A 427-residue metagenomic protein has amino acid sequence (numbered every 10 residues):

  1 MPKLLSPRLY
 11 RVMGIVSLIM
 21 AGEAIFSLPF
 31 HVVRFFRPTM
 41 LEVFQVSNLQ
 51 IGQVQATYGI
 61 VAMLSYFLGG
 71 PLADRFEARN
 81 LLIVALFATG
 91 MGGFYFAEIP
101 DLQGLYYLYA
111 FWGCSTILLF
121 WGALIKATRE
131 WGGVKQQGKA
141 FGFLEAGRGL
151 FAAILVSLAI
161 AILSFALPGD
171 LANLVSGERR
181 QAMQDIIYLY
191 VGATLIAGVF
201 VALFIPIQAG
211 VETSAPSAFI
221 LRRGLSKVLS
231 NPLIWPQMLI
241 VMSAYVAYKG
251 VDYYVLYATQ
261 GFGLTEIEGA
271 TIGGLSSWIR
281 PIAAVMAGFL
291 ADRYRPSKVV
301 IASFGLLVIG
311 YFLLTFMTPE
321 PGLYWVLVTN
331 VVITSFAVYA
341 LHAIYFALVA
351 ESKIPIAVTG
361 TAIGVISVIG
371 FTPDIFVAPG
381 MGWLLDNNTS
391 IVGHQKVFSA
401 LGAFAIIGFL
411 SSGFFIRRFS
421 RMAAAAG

Functional and structural regions predicted by a protein language model:
M1-L9, Q208-Q237: Juxtamembrane intracellular "pre-TM" segments in multi-pass secondary transporters
V33-R37, A152, V156, N231-S277 (+3 more regions): Extracytoplasmic gate region of multi-pass secondary transporters
S65-E77, A283-P296, L385-D386: Helix-to-loop junctions at the C-terminal end of transmembrane segments in multipass secondary transporters
R75-L86, D292-G305: Cytoplasmic membrane-interface "Motif A"-like loop-to-helix N-cap segments of 12-TM Major Facilitator Superfamily
F141-S164, S367-V377: Glycine-rich segments within core transmembrane alpha-helices of 12-TM secondary carriers
A159-P168, V191-T213, S411-I416: C-terminal membrane-cytosol helix-exit motif in multi-pass small-molecule transporters
S297-Y345: C-terminal transmembrane helical hairpin of 12-TM major facilitator-type secondary transporters
K353-T389: A late C-terminal transmembrane helix in Major Facilitator Superfamily
